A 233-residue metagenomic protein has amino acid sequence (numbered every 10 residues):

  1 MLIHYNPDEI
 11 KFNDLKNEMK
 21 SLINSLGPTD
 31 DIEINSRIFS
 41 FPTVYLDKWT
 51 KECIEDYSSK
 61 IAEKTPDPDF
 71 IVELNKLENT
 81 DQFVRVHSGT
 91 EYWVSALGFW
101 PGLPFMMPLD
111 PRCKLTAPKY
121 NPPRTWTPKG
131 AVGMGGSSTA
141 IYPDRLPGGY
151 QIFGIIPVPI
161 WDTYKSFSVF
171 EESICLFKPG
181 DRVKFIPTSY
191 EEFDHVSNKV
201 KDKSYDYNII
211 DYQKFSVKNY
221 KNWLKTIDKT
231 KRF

Functional and structural regions predicted by a protein language model:
M1-F233: Conserved "landmark" site that anchors the functional core of diverse proteins
